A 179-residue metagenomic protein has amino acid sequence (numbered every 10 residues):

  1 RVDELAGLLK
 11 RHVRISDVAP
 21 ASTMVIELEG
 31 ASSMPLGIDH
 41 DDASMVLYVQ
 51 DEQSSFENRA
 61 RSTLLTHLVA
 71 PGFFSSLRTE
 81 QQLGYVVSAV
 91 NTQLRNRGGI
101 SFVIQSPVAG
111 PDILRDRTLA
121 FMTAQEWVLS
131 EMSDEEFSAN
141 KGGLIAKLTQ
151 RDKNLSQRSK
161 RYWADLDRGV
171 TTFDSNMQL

Functional and structural regions predicted by a protein language model:
R1-S101, Q105-L179: Mature, solvent-exposed C-terminal subdomains and processed small-chain segments of exported/organellar
